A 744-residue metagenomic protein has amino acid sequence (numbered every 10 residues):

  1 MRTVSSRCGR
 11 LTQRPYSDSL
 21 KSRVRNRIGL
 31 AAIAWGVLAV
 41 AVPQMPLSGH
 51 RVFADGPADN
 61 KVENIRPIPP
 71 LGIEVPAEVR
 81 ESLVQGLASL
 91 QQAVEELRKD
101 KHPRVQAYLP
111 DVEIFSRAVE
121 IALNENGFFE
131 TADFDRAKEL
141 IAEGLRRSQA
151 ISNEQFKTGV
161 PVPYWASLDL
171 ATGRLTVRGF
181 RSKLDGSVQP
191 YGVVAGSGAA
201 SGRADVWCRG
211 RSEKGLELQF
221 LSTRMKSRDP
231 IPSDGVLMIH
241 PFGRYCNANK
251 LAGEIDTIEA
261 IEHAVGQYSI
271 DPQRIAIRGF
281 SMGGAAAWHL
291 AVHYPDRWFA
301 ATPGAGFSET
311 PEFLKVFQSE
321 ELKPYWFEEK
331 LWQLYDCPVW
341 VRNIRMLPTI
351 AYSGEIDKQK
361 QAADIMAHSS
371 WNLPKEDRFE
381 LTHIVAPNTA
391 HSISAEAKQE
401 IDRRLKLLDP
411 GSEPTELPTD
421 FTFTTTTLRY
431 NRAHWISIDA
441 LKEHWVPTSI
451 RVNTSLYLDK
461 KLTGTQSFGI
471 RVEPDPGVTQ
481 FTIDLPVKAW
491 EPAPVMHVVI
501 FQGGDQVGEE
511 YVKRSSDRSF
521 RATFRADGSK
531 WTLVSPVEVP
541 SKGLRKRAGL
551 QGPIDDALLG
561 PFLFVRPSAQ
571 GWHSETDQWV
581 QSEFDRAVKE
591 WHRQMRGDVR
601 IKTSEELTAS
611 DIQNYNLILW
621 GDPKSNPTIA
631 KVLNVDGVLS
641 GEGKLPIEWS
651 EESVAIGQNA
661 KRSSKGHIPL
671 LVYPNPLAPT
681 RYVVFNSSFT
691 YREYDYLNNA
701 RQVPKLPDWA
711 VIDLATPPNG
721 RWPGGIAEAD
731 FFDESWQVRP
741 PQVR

Functional and structural regions predicted by a protein language model:
Q13-R14, S22, M45: Short, low-complexity intrinsically disordered segments enriched in A/P/G/S/L with frequent Arg, especially at protein
D55-P70, E125, D133-G202: A domain-start/cap signature at the N-terminus of enzymes
G56-V112: Amphipathic, heptad-repeat alpha-helical segments
I151, T482-R744: Solvent-exposed alpha-helical segments and adjacent loops that form catalytic or protein-interaction surfaces
S197-A200, K250-M282, V292-W298, N343: Gly/Ser-rich "nucleophile elbow"/oxyanion-hole loop immediately N-terminal to the catalytic nucleophile in hydrolases
S201-Y268: Active-site machinery of serine-nucleophile hydrolases
G210-T223, D296-R342, M346-L347, Q361: Mobile cap/lid helix-loop segments that gate and shape the active-site cleft of serine hydrolases
Y352, I356-K358, D364-R471: C-terminal catalytic histidine-bearing segment of alpha/beta-hydrolase fold enzymes
